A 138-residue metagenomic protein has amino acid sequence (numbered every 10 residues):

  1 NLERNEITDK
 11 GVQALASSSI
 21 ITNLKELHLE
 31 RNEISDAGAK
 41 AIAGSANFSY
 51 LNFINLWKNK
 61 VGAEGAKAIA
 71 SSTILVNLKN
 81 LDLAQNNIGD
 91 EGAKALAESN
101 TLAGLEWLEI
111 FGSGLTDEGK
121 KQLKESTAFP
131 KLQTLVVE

Functional and structural regions predicted by a protein language model:
N1-E6, L29-E33, I54-K60, D82-N87 (+3 more regions): Concave beta-strand-loop units of leucine-rich repeat
L2, A14-A16, L29, I42 (+4 more regions): Core hydrophobic positions of leucine-rich repeats
N5-Q13, E33-K40, K60-K67, N87-K94 (+1 more regions): Short, solvent-exposed loop/turn at the beta-strand->alpha-helix junction within individual leucine-rich repeat
S19-E26, A46-F53, T73-N80, N100-W107 (+1 more regions): Leucine-rich repeat
E26-L75, K79-N80: Eukaryotic tandem repeat interaction scaffolds
L115-E118, Q122-E125, F129-K131, E138: Long, helix-rich interaction regions
